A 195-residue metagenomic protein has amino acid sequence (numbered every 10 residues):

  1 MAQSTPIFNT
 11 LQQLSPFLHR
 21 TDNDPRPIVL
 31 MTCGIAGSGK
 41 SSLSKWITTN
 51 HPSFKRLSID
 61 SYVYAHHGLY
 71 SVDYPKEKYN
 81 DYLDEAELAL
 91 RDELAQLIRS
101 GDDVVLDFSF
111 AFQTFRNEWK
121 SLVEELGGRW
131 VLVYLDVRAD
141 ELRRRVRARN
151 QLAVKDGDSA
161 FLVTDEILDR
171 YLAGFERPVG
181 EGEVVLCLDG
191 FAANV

Functional and structural regions predicted by a protein language model:
M1-T21: N-terminal pre-Walker A segment at the start of P-loop NTPase domains
H19-R26, L97: Phosphate-binding P-loop
T32: Hydrophobic anchor at the beta1->P-loop junction of P-loop NTPases
I35-A36, S41: The conserved Walker
S38, W46, F54, D140-V195: Conserved GTP-binding G-domain of TRAFAC-class P-loop NTPases and closely related GTPase folds
S41-D102: Conserved substrate/cofactor phosphate-moiety recognition/catalytic segment in nucleotide-dependent phosphotransferases
D81-W130: Glycine-rich phosphate-binding loop used to anchor ATP phosphates in small-molecule kinases, encompassing both
L126-V146: Conserved phosphate-donor/acceptor-positioning beta-strand/loop module used by diverse small-molecule
